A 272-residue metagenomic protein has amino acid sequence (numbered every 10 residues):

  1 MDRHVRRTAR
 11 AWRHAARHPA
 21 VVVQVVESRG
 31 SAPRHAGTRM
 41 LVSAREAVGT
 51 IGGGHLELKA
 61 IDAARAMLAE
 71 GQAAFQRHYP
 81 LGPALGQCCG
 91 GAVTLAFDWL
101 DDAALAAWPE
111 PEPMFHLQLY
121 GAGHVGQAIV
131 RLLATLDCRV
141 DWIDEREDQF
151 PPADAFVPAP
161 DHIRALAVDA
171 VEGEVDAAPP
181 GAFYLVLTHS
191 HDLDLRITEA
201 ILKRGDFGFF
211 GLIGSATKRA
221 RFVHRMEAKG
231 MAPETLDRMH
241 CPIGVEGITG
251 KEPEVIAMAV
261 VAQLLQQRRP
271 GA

Functional and structural regions predicted by a protein language model:
M1-L166, D176-F183, H224, Q263-A272: Segments forming oxygen-rich coordination pockets for charged ligands
G123-H124, D192, T217: Residue-level detector of alpha-helix initiation sites
L132, R196-I201: A short acidic, amphipathic alpha-helical/loop segment
I143, F183, L187-H189, E199-M226: ADP-ribose/adenylate-binding Rossmann-like module
D144, A167-D169, C241-I243: Short loop/edge segments at beta-strand edges and connector loops that shape dinucleotide/nucleotide cofactor-binding
R164-E172, T188-L193: A general structural motif
E172-G173, A177, A182, H191 (+1 more regions): Glycine-rich, anion-gripping cofactor-binding loops and their flanking helix/strand elements in enzyme active sites
F207, I213-A272: Adenosine-phosphate binding glycine-rich loop
